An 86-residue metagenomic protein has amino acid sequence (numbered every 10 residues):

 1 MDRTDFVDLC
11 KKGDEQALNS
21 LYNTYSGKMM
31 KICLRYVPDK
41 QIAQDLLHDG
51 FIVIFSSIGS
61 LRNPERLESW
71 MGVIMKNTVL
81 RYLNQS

Functional and structural regions predicted by a protein language model:
M1-F6, E15, V53, E65 (+1 more regions): Inter-domain helical "communication" segments and dimerization helices that couple sensory or membrane-embedded modules
V7-K31: A short, charge-rich alpha-helical start-of-domain segment used by transcription regulators
Q16-N19, K31, Q41-D45, E65 (+1 more regions): Residue-level preference for short helical/loop micro-motifs built around acidic side chains
L21, Y25, M29, G50 (+1 more regions): Residue-level preference for hydrophobic side chains embedded in well-ordered alpha helices
M30, K40-S57: Conserved RNAP core-binding helix
G59-R62, V73-S86: Arg/Lys-rich amphipathic alpha helix in sigma70-family domain 2
